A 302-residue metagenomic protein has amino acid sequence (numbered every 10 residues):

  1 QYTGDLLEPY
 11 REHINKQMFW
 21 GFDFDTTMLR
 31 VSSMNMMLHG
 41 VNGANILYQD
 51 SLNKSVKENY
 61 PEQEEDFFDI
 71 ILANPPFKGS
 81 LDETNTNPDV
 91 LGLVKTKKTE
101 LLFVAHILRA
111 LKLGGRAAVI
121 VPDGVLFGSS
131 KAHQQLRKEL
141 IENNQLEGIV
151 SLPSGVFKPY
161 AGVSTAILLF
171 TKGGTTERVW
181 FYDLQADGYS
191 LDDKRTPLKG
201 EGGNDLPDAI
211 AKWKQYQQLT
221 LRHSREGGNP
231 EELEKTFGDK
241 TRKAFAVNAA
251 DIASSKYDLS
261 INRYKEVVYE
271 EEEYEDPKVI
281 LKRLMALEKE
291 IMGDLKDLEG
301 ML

Functional and structural regions predicted by a protein language model:
Q1-I70, K78-S80, L101, P122-D123 (+2 more regions): Conserved S-adenosyl-L-methionine
N53-K54, Y60-H223, P230-L302: A conserved structural/catalytic subdomain of Rossmann-like adenosyl-cofactor enzymes
